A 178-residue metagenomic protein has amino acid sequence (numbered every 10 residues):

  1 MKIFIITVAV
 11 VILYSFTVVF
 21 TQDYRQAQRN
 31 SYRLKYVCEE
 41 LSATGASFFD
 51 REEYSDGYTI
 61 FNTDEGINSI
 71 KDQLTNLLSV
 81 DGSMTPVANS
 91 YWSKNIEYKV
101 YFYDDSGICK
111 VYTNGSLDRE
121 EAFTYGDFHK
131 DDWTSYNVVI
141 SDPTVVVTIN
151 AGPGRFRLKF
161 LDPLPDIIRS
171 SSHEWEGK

Functional and structural regions predicted by a protein language model:
M1-D72: Alpha-helical assembly-interface signal, strongest on the long, hydrophobic N-terminal helix that forms
F48-K178: Short, conserved structural patches
